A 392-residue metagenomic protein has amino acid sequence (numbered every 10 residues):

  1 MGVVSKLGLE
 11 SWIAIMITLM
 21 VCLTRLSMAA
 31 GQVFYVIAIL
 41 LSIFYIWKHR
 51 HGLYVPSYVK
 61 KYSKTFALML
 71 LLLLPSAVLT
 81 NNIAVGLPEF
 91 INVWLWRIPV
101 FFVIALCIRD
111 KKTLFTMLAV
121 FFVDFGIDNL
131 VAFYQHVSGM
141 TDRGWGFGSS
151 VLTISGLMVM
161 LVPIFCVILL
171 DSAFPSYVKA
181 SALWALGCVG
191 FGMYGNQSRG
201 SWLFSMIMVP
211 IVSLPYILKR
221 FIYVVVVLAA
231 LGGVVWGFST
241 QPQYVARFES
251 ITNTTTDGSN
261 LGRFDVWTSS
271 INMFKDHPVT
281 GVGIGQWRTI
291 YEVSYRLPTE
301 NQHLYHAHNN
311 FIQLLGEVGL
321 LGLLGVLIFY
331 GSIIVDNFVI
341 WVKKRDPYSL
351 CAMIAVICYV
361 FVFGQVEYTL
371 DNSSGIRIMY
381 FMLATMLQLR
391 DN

Functional and structural regions predicted by a protein language model:
M1-P88, C107-A119, I168-A180, R390-N392: Transmembrane signal-anchor hairpin modules in multi-pass inner-membrane enzymes, especially those that act on
A14, I37-Y45, C351-Q365, T369-N392: Transmembrane alpha-helices of multi-pass inner-membrane enzymes
L19-V21, L74, P99-V100, K112-M140 (+6 more regions): Alpha-helical transmembrane segments of multi-pass inner-membrane proteins
A29-K48, F90-F102, T153-V162, L203-P210 (+2 more regions): Membrane-embedded alpha-helical segments of multi-pass membrane proteins, especially the transmembrane helices
A84-P88, D142-V151, N196-S201, L304-N309 (+1 more regions): Membrane-interface catalytic loops of GT-C/OST-like multi-pass glycosylation enzymes that act
F191, G195, S213-T256, T268-D276 (+1 more regions): A membrane-periplasm/extracellular boundary helix in multi-pass inner-membrane enzymes that assemble envelope glycans
T254-T268, D276, T280-V318: Long extracytoplasmic/lumenal interhelical loops at the membrane interface of multi-pass membrane proteins
E317-D336: Selective detector of the "anchor" transmembrane alpha-helix that sits immediately C-terminal
